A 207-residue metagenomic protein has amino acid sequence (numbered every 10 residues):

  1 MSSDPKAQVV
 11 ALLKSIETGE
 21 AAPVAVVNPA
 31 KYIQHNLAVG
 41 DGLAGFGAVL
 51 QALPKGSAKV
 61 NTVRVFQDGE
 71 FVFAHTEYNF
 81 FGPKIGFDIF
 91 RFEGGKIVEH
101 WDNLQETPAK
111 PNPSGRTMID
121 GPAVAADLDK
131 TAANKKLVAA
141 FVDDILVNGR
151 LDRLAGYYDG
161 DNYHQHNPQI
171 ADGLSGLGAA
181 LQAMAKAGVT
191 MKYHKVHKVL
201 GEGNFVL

Functional and structural regions predicted by a protein language model:
M1-L207: C-terminal and inter-domain tail/linker signature
